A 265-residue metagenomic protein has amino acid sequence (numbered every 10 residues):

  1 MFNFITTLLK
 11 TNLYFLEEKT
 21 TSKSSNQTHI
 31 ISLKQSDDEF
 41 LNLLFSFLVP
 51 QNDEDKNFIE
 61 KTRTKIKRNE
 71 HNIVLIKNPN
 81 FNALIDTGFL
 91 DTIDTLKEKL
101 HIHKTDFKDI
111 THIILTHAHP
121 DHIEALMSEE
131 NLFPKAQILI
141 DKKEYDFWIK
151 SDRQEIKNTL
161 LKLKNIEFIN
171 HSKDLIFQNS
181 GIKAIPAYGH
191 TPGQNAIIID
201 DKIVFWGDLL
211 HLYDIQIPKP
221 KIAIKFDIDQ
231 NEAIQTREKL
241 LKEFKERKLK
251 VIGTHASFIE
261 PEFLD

Functional and structural regions predicted by a protein language model:
M1-N80: Zn-dependent metallo-beta-lactamase
L16, T21, Q137-P186, T191 (+1 more regions): Metallo-beta-lactamase
S22-H29, K77-N82, L175-K183, D200-I203: Beta-strand-turn-beta hairpins that frame and shape the catalytic cleft of phosphate-ester-processing enzymes
Q35-S36, T87-L90, A118, K143-E144 (+3 more regions): Active-site metal-binding loops of divalent metal-dependent hydrolases
R68, T92-T95, D229-T236: Soluble or luminal CAZymes and related metallo-dependent hydrolases
A83-I85, I114, I138, I203-F205 (+1 more regions): Residue-level marker for buried hydrophobic side chains located in beta-strands that build the well-ordered beta-sheet
G88-N165: Active-site HxH/HxHxD metal-binding segment of metal-dependent hydrolases
L175, G181, I185-Y188, P192-L264: Metallo-beta-lactamase
